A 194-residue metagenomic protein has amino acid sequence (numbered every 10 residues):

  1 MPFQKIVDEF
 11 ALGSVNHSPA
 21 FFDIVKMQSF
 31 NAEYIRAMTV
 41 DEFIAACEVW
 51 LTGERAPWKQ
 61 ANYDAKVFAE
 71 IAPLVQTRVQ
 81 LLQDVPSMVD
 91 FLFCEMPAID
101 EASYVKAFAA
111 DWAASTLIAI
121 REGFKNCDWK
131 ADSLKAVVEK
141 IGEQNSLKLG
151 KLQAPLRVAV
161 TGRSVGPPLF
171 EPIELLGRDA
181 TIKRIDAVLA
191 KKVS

Functional and structural regions predicted by a protein language model:
M1-P57: A conserved active-site cap/scaffold subdomain adjacent to cofactor or substrate pockets
F3, V40, I44, F68-A72 (+2 more regions): Short runs of predominantly hydrophobic/aromatic residues within well-ordered alpha helices that form helix-helix
I6-V15, E54, I99-A102, E143-N145 (+1 more regions): Short, mixed-charge aromatic SLiMs
H17-D23, A61-E70, E143-K151, S164: Structural motif
S29-E33, L74-Q80, V158-A159: Short, hydrophobic/amphipathic alpha-helical patches that form generic packing surfaces within helical domains
V40-N145: Small-residue-rich helix-loop
D128, D132-K192: Charged substrate- and nucleic-acid-binding regions of tRNA-handling and nucleotidyl-transfer enzymes, centered on
